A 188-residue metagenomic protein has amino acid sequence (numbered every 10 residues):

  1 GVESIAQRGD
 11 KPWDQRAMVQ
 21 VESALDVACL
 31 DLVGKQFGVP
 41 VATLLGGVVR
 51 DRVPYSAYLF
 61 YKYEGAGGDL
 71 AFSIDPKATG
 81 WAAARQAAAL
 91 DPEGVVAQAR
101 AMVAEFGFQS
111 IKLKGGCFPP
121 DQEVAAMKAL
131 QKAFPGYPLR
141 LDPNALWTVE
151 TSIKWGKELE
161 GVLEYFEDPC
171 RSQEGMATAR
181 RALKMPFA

Functional and structural regions predicted by a protein language model:
G1-Q36: Metal- or metallocofactor-binding catalytic centers and their adjacent structured scaffolds across diverse enzyme
E3-R8, S73, V103-G107: Residues forming anionic-ligand binding surfaces in small-molecule and nucleic-acid pockets of primarily soluble enzymes
Q20, A28-F72: Glycine-rich, aromatic-flanked loop segments that form ligand/cofactor-binding clefts across common enzyme folds
P40-L45, E93-M102: Short, charged beta->alpha transition segments
V53-V96, G115-G116, N144-A145: Active-site mouth loops of central-metabolism enzymes
A97-K114: Catalytic domains of carbohydrate-active enzymes, especially glycoside hydrolases
L113-A188: Catalytic core of soluble alpha/beta enzymes
